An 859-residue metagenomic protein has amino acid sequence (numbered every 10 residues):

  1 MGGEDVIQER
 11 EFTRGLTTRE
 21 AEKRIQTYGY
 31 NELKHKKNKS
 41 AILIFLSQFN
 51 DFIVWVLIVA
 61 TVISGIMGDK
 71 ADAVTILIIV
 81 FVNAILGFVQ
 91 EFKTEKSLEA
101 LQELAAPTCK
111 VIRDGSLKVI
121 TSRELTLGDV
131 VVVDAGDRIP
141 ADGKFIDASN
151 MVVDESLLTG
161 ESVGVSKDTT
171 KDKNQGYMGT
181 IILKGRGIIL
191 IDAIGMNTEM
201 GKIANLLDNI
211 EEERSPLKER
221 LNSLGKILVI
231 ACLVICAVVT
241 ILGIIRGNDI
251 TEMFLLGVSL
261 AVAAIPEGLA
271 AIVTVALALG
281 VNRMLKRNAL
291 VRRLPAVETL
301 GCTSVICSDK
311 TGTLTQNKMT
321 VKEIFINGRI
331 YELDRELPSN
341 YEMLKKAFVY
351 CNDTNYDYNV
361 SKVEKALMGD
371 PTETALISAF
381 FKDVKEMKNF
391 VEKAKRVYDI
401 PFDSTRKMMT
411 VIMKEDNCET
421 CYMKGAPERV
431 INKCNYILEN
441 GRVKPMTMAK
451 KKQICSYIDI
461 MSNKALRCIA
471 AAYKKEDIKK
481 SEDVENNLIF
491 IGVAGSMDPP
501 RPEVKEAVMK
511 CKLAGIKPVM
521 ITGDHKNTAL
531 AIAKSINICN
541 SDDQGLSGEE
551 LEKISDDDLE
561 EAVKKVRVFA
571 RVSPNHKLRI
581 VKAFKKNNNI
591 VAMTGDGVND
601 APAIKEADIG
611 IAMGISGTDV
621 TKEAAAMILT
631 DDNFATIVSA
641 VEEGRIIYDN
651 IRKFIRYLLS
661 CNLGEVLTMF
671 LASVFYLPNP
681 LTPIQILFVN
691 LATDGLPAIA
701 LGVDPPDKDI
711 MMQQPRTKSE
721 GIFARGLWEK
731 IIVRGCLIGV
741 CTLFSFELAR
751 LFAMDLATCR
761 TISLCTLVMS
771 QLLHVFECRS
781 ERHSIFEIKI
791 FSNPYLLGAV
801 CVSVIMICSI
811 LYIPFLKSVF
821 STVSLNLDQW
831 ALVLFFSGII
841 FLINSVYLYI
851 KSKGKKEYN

Functional and structural regions predicted by a protein language model:
M1-P715, E720-F723, C736, E747-R750 (+2 more regions): Conserved cytosolic headpiece of P-type ATPases
L344, T758-C759: Alpha-helical scaffolds flanking conserved acidic
T693, I738-G739, T761-V775: Generic alpha-helical transmembrane segments
K730-S745: Alpha-helical transmembrane segments of multi-pass integral membrane proteins
F752-T758: Membrane-helix interface and helix-disruption motif detector
C778: A C-terminal functional module that forms or caps the active site or interfaces directly with catalytic machinery
